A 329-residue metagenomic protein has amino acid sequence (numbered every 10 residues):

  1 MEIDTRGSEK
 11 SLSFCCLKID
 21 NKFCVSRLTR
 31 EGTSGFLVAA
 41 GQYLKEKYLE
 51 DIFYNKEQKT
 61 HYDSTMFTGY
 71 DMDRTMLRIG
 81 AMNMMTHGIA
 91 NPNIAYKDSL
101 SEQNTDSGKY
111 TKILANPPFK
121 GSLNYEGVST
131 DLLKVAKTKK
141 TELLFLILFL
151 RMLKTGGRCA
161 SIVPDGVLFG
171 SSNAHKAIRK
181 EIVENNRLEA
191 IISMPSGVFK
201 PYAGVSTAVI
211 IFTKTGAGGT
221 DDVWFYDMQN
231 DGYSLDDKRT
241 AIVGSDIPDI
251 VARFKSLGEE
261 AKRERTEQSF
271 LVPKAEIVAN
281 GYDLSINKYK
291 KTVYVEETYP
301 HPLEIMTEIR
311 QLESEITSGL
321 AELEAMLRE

Functional and structural regions predicted by a protein language model:
E2-A115, K120-S122, D131, K139 (+4 more regions): Conserved S-adenosyl-L-methionine
S101-E329: A conserved structural/catalytic subdomain of Rossmann-like adenosyl-cofactor enzymes
